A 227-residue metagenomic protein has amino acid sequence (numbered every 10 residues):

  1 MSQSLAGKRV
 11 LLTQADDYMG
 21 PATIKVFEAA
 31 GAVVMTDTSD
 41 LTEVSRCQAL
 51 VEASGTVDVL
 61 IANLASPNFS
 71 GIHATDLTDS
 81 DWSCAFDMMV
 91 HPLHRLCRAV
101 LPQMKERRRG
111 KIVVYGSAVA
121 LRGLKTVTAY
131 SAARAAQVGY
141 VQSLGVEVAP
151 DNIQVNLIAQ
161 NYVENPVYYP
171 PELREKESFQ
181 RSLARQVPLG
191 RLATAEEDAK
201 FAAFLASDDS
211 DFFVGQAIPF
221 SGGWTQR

Functional and structural regions predicted by a protein language model:
S2-V34: Canonical Rossmann dinucleotide-binding motif of NAD(H)/NADP(H)-dependent dehydrogenases/reductases, specifically
C47, S70-A74, T78-F86, F179 (+1 more regions): Substrate-binding pocket helix/loop in short-chain dehydrogenase/reductase
S66-P67, K111-A136, V141-A149, Y162-V163: Catalytic loop of short-chain dehydrogenase/reductase
T75-R95, R109, V113, Q137 (+1 more regions): Catalytic Tyr-X3-Lys loop
M88-E106, G145-V146, S207: Amphipathic alpha-helical dimer-interface segment in Rossmann-like NAD(P)H-dependent oxidoreductases
R122, R185, A203, V214-R227: Short C-terminal tail/terminal secondary-structure segment of NAD(P)H-dependent dehydrogenase/reductase domains
A149, Q154, F213-G215: Short, small/polar-rich loop/turn modules that mediate ligand/substrate recognition or access, typified
P150, N161-Q186: A glycine/serine/threonine-rich, flexible loop-to-helix segment that serves as the NAD(P) cofactor-binding "lid"
